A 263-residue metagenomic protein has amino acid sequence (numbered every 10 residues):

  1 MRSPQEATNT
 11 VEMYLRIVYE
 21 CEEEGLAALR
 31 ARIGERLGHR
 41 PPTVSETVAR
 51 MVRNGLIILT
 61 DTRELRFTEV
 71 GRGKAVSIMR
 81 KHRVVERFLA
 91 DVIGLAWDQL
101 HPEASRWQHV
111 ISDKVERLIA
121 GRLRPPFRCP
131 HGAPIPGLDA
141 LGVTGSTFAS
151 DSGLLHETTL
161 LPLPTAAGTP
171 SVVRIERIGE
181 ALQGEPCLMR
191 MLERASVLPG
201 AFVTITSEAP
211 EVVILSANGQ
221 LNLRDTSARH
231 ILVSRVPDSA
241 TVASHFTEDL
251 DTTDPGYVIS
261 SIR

Functional and structural regions predicted by a protein language model:
M1-G38: Extreme N-terminal segment that seeds HTH/winged-HTH DNA-binding domains in transcriptional regulators
Y14, I33, V44-N54, L192: Basic amphipathic alpha-helical segments that dock to polyanions
P42, D98: Key DNA-contact positions within bacterial/archaeal DNA-binding proteins
V52-T62: A short, conserved structural fragment
R63-H82: Basic, amphipathic "hinge/linker" alpha-helix immediately C-terminal to the N-terminal HTH DNA-binding motif
H109-T226: Mid-protein regulatory/catalytic core that forms ligand/cofactor-binding pockets and protein-protein interaction
L221, T226-R263: Glycine- and charge-enriched low-complexity intrinsically disordered segments
